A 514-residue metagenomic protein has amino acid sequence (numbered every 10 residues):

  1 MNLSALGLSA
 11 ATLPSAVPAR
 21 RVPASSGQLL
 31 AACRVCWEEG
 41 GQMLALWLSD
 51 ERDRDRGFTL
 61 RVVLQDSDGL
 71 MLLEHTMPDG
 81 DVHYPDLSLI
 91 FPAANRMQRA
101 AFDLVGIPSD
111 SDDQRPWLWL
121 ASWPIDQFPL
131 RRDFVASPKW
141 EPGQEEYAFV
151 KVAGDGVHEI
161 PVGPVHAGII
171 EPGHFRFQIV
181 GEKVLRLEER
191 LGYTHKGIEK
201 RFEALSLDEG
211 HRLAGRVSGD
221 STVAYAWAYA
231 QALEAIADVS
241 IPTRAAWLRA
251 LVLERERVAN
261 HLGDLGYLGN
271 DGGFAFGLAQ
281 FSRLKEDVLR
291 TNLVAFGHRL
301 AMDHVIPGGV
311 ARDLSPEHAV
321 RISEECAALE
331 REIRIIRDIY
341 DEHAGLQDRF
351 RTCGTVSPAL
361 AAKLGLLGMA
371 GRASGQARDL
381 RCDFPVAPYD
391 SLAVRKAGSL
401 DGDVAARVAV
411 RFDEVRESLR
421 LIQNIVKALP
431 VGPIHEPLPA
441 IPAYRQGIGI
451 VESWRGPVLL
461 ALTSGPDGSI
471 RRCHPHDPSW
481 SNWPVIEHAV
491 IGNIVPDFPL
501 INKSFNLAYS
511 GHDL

Functional and structural regions predicted by a protein language model:
M1-K183, E342-C353, A362, S418 (+2 more regions): Terminal low-complexity/charged segments
W47-S49, G266-G269, A301-I306, D348-T352 (+1 more regions): Short coil/turn segments at secondary-structure boundaries
H83, L89-D113, D238-R255, H261-L268 (+1 more regions): Structured, non-membrane catalytic/scaffold regions adjacent to prosthetic-group chemistry
Q98, F102, A226-E234, V252 (+4 more regions): Predominant activation on well-ordered alpha-helical scaffold segments within soluble catalytic domains
S111-W119, N270-G277, M302-I306: Short, glycine/acidic-rich hinge or "gate" loops at secondary-structure transitions that mediate conformational
H158-G266, D271, G368-A397, S453-L460 (+1 more regions): Active-site- and interface-proximal helix/loop "cap" or "latch" segments in soluble metabolic and energy-transducing
G277-F281, T291-L438, A443-Y444: Intrinsically disordered, low-complexity regulatory segments
L438-A461: Flexible, glycine/threonine-enriched loop-and-boundary segments that flank and lead into catalytic domains of large
